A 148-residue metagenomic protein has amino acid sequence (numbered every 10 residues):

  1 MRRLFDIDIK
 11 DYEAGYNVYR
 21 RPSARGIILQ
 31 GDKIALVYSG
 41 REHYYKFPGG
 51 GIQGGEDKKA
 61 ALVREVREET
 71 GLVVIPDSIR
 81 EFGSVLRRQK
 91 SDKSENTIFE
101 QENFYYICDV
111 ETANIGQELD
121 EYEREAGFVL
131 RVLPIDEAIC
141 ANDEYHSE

Functional and structural regions predicted by a protein language model:
M1-R25, G31: Acidic, metal-coordinating catalytic segment for phosphate/diphosphate chemistry, firing primarily on the Nudix
V18-R20, E95-E102, Y122-G127: A generic structural micro-feature
R25-I27, K33-A35, Y105: Residues embedded in well-ordered beta-strands
I28, I107-D109, V132-P134: Short, well-ordered beta-strand micro-motif
Q30-E69, V73: Conserved Nudix-box catalytic region and its N-terminal flanking loop in Nudix hydrolases and closely related
H43-Y44, I115-E148: Nudix hydrolase/Nudix homology domain
V73-G83: A short coil-to-beta-strand element that immediately follows conserved catalytic motifs
R87-Q117: Active-site-adjacent beta-strand/loop module that shapes the phosphate/pyrophosphate-binding cleft
